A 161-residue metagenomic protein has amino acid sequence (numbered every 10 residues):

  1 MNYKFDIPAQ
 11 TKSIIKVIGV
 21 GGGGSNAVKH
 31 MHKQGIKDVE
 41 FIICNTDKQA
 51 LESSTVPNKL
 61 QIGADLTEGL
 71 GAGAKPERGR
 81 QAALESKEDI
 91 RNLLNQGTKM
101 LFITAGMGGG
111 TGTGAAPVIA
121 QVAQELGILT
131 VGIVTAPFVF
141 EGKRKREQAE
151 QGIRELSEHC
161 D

Functional and structural regions predicted by a protein language model:
M1-D161: Tubulin/FtsZ superfamily GTPase core signature
